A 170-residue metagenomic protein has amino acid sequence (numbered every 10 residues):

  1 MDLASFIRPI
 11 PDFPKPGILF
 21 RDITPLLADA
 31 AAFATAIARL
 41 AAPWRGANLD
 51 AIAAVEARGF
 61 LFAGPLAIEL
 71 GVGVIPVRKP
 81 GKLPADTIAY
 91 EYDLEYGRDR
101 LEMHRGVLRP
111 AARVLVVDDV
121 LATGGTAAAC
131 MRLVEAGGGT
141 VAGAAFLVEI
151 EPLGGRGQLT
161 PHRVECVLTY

Functional and structural regions predicted by a protein language model:
M1-L49: Active-site-facing substrate-recognition patch
L3-F6, A128-Y170: PRPP-dependent phosphoribosyltransferase catalytic core
G17, I52, V74, A144: Residue-level signature of catalytic and energy-coupling elements of molecular machines, predominantly ATP/GTP-dependent
N48-E56: Short glycine-rich phosphate-binding loop at a beta-alpha junction
L49, P110-A111, P161: Phosphate-coordination loops involved in phosphoryl transfer and adenosine-cofactor binding
L61-L70, M131: Short Gly/Thr/Asp-enriched flexible loops that form oxyanion-binding sites at enzyme active sites
V72-L115: Short, glycine/charge-rich flexible loops or terminal/linker lids adjacent to PRPP-binding catalytic cores
D119, G124: Conserved G/P- and acidic residue-centered "switch" motifs that form tight phosphate/ATP-binding loops in soluble
